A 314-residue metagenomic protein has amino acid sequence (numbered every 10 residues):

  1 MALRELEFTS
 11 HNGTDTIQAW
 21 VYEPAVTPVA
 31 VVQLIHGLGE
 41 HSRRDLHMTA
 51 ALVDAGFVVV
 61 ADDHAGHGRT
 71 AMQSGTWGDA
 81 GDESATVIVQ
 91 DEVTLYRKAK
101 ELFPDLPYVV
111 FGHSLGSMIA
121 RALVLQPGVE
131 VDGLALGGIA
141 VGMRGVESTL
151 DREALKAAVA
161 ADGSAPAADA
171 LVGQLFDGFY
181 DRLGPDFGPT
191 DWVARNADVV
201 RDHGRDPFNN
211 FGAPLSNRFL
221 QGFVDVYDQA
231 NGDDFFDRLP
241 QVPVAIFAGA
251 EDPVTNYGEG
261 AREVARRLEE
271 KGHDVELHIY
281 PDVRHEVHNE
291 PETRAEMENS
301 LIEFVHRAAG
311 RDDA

Functional and structural regions predicted by a protein language model:
M1-P24: N-terminal cap/lid segment of alpha/beta-hydrolase-fold proteins
T49-G75: Conserved alpha/beta-hydrolase
G81-E101: Alpha/beta-hydrolase active-site loop
F103-S114: Alpha/beta-hydrolase fold nucleophile elbow
A122-N210: Alpha/beta-hydrolase-fold enzymes
I246-A248: Short beta-strand/loop motif that positions the catalytic acidic residue of the alpha/beta-hydrolase fold
P253-E263: Conserved alpha/beta-hydrolase "acid-adjacent" motif
K271-A314: Catalytic active-site module of serine/aspartate enzymes centered on a nucleophile-bearing elbow/loop
